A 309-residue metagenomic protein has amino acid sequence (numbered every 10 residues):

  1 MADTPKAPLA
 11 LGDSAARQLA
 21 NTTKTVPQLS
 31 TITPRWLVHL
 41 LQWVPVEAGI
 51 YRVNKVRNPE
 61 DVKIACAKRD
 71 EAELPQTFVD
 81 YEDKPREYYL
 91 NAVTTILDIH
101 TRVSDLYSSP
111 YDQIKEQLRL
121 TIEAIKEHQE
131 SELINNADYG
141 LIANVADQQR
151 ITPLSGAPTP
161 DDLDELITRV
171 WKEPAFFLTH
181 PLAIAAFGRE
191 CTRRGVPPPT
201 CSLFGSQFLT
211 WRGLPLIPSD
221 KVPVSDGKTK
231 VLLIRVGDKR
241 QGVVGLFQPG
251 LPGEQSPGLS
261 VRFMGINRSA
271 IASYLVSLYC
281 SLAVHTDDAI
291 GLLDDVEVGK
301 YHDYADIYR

Functional and structural regions predicted by a protein language model:
M1-A7, Y304-R309: Gly/Ser-rich, low-complexity
A2-K84, T286: N-terminal "assembly arms/tails" that initiate or stabilize quaternary assembly in self-assembling proteins
P75-Y81, R86-T101: Intrinsically disordered, low-complexity linker/loop segments enriched in Gly/Pro and charged/polar residues
T94, D98-E173: Alpha-helical scaffold segments that mediate packing/assembly in large oligomeric complexes
T95, E173-A175, R212, A272: Structural beta-strand/beta-sheet cores of well-ordered domains, especially the beta-sheet scaffolds that support
R102, F177-A183, R235-G237, T286: Helix N-cap / beta->alpha transition motif
V145-F208: Extended, solvent-exposed, turn-rich assembly/linker loops in the middle of proteins
P199-R309: Sequence/fold signature of self-assembling virion shell proteins
